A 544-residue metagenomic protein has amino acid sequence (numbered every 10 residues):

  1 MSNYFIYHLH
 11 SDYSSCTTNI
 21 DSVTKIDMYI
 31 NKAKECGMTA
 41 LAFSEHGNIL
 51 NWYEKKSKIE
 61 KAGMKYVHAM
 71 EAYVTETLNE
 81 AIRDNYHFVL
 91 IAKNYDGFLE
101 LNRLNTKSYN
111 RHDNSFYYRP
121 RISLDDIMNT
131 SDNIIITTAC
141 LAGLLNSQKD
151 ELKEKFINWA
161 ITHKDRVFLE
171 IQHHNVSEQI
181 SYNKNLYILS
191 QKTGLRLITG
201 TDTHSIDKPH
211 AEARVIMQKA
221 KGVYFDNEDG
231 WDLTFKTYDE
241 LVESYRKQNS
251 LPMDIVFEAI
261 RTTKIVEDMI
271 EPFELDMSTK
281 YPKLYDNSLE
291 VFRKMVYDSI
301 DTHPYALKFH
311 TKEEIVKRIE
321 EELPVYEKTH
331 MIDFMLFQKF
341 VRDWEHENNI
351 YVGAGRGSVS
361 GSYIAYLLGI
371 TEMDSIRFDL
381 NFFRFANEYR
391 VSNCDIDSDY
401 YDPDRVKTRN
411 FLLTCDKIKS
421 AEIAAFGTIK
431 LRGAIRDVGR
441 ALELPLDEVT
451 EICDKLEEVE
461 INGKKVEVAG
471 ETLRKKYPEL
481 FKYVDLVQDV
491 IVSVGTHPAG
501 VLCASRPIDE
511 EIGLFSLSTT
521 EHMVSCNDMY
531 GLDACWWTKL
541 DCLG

Functional and structural regions predicted by a protein language model:
M1-G544: Alpha-helical scaffold/interaction cores of sigma-54-like transcription cofactors and many family A DNA polymerases
